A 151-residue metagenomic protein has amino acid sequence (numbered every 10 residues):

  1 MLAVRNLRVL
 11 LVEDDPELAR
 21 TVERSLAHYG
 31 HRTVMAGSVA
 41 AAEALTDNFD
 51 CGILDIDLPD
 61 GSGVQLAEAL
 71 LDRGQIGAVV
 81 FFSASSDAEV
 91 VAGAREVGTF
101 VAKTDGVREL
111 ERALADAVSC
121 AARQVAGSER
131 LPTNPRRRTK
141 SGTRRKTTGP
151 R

Functional and structural regions predicted by a protein language model:
M1-L10, G106-R151: Non-catalytic signal-transmission and effector/linker regions of two-component phosphorelay proteins
E13: Conserved acidic carboxylate
P16-M35: Two-component/phosphorelay signaling modules centered on CheY-like receiver
M35-C51: Acidic, metal-coordinating helix/loop segments flanking the phosphotransfer/catalytic sites of two-component signaling
S38, S62-Q65: Acidic catalytic/metal-coordinating carboxylates
D55: Active-site residues of response regulator receiver
P59: The feature encodes the CheY-like receiver
